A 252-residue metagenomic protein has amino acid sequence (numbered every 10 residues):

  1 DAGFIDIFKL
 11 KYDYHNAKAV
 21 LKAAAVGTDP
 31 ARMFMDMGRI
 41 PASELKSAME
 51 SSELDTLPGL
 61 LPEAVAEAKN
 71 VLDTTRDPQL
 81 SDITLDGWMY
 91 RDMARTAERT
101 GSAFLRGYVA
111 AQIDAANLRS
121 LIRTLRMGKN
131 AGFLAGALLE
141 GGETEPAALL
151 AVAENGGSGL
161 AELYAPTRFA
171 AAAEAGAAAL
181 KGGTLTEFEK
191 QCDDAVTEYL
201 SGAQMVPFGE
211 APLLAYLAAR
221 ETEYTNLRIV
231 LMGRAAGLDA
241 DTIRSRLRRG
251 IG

Functional and structural regions predicted by a protein language model:
D1-G252: Extended alpha-helical surfaces
